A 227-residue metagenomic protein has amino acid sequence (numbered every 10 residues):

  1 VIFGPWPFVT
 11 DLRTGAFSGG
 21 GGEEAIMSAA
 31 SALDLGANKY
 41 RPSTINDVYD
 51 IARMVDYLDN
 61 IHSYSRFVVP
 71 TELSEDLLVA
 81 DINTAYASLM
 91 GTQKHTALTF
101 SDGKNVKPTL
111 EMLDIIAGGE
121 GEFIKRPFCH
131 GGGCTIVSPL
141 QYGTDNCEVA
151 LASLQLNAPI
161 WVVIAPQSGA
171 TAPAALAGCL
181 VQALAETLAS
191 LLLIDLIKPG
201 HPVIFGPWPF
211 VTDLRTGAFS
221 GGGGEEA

Functional and structural regions predicted by a protein language model:
V1-M27: Intrinsically disordered, low-complexity linker/propeptide segments enriched in Ser/Thr/Gly/Pro and acidic residues
K39, S43-A227: Helix-rich catalytic cores of soluble enzyme domains
